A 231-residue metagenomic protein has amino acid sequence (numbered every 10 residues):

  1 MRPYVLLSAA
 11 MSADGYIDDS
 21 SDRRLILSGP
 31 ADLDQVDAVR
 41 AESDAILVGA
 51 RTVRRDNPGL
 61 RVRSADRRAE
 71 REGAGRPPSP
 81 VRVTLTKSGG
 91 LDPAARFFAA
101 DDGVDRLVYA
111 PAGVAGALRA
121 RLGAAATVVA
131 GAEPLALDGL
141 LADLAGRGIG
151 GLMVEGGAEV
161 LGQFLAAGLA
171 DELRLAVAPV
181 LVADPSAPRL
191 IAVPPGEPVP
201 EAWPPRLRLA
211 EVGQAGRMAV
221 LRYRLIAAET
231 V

Functional and structural regions predicted by a protein language model:
M1-V231: Enzymes that bind and transform nitrogen-containing heteroaromatic metabolites
